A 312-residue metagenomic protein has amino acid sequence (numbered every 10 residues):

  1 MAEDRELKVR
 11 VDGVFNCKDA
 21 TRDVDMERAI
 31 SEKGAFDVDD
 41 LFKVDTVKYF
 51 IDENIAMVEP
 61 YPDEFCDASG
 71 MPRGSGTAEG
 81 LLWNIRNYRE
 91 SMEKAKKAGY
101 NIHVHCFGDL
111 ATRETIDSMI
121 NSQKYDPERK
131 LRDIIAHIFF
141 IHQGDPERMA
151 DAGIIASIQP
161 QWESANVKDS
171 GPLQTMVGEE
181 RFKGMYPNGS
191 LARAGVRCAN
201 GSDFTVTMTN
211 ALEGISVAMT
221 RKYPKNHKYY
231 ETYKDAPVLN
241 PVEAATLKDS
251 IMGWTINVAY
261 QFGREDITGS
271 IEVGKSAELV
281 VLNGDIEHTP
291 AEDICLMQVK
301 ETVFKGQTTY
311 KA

Functional and structural regions predicted by a protein language model:
M1-R113, D117, R148-Q161, I215-V217: Metal-coordinating catalytic core of metallo-dependent amide/deamination hydrolases
A35, T289-I294: Short proline/glycine-enriched turn/loop segments at secondary-structure junctions
K43, G263-R264, C295-L296: Short, small/polar residue-rich loop motifs at catalytic or cofactor-binding pockets
N54, K275, Q307-T309: Residue-level signal for well-ordered, solvent-exposed loop/turn and beta-edge residues enriched in charged/polar side
E93-I102, L110-D133, H137, Q143-E147 (+3 more regions): His/Asp/Glu-enriched, well-ordered alpha-helical/loop segment that forms or immediately abuts the divalent-metal
G144-D145, Y310-A312: Short acidic, Gly/Pro-enriched loop/turn segments at secondary-structure junctions
K300-E301, Y310: A structural microfeature
